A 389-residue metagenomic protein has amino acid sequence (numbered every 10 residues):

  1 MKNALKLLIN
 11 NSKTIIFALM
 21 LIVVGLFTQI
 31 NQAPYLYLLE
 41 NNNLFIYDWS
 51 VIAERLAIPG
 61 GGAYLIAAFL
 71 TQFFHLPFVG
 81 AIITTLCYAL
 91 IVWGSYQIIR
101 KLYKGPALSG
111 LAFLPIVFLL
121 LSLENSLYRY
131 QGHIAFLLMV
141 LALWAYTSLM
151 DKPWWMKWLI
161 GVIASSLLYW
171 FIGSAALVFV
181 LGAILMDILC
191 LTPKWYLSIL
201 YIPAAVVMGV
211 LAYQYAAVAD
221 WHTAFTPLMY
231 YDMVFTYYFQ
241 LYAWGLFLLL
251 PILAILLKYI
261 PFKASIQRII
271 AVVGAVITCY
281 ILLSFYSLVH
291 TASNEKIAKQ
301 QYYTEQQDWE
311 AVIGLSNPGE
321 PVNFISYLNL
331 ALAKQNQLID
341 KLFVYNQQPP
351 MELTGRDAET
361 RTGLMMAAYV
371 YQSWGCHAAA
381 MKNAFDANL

Functional and structural regions predicted by a protein language model:
N3-L19, Y103-L108, P153-W154: N-terminal membrane topogenic signal
S12-Y37, V207-Y213, C279-L283: Transmembrane signal-anchor helices characteristic of membrane glycosylation enzymes that use polyprenol
L26-I83: Membrane-interface coil-to-helix junctions
L38-N42, L56-G60, G80, T84 (+3 more regions): Membrane-interface micro-motifs in multi-pass membrane enzymes
G110, F136, S148-S165, K194-I202: Short hydrophobic alpha-helices at membrane interfaces in multi-pass membrane enzymes
M233-G274: Cytosolic-side transmembrane helix boundary signature
S265-V289: Internal/C-terminal transmembrane anchor helices
S284-L389: Soluble catalytic regions of membrane-associated enzymes that act on cell-envelope and secretory-pathway components
